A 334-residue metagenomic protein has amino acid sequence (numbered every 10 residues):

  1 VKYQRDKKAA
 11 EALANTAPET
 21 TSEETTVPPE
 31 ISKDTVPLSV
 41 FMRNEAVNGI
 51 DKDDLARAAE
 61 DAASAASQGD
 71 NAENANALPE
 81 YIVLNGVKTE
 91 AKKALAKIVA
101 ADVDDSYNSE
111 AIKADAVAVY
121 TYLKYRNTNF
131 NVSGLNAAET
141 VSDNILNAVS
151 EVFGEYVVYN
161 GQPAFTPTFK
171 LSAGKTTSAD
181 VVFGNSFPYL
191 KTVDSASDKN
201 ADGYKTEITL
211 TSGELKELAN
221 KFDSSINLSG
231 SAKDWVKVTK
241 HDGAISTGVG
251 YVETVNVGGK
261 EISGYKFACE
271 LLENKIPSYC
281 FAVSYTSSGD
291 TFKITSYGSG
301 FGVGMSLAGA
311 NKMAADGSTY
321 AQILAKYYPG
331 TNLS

Functional and structural regions predicted by a protein language model:
V1-S334: Conserved, single-site charged/polar hotspot
